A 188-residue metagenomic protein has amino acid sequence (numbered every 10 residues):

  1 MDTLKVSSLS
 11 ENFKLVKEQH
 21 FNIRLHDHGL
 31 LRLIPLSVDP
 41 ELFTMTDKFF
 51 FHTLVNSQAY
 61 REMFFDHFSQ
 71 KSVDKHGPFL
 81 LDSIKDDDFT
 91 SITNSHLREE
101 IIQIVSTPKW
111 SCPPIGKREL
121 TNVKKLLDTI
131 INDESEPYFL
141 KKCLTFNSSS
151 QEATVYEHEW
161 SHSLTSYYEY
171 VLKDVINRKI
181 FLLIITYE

Functional and structural regions predicted by a protein language model:
M1-L126: N-terminal "domain-start" segment
I130-E188: Acidic, proline/glycine-rich low-complexity IDRs
